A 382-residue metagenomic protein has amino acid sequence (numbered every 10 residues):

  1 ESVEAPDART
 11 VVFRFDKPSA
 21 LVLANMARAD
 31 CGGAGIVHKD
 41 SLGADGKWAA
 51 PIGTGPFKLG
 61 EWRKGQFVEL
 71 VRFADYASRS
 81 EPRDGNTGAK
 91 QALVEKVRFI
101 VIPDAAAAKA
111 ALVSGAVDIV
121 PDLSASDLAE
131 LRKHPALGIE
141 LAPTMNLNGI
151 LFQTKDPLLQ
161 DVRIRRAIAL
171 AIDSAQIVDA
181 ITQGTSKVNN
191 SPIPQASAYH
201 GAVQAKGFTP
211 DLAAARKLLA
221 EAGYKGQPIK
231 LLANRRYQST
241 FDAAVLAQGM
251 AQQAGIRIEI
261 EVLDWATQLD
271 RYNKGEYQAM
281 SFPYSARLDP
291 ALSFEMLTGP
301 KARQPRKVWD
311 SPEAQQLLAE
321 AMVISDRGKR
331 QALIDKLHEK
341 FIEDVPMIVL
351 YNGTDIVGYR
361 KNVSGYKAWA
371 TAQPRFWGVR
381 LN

Functional and structural regions predicted by a protein language model:
E1-D40, P56-R63, N362: Surface-exposed binding/hinge segments that line and control ligand-binding clefts or catalytic entry sites
V11-F13, G55-K58, V68-E69, V94-I100 (+4 more regions): Short, well-ordered beta-strand elements
D16-K17, V71-A74, T144-A167, A171 (+1 more regions): A bilobed periplasmic-binding-protein/Venus flytrap-type ligand-binding module shared by bacterial periplasmic
G53, K90-E95, V162, L212-K230: Immediate post-signal peptide segment of exported/extracytoplasmic ligand-binding proteins
F57, K187-E221, Q238-T240: Structural transition elements
R63-V68, N148, A171-H200, R235 (+3 more regions): Detector for C-terminal structural segments
S78-E130, L141, Q248-G249, R257-E259: Ligand-site clamp/hinge motif
A106-A116, K133-H134, V162-R163, V245-A254 (+1 more regions): Short helices/loops that flank or line small-molecule/ion binding pockets
